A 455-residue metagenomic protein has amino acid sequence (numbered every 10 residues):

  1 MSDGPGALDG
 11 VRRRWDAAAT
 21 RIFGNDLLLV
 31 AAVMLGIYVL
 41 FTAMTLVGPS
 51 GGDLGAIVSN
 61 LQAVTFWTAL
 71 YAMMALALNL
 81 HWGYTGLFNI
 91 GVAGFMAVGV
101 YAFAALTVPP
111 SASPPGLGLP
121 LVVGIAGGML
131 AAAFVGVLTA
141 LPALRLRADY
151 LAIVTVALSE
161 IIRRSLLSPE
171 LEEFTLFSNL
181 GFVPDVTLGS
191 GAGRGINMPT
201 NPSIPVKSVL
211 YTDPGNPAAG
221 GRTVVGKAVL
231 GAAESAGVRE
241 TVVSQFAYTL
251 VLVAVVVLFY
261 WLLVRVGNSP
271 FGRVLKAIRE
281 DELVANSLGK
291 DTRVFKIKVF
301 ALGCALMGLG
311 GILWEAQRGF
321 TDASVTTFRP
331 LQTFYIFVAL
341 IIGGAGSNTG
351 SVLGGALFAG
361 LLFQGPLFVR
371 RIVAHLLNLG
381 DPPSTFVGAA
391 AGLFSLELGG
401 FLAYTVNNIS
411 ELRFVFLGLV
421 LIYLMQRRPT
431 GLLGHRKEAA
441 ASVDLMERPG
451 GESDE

Functional and structural regions predicted by a protein language model:
S2-E455: Transmembrane alpha-helices and adjacent helix-loop boundaries
